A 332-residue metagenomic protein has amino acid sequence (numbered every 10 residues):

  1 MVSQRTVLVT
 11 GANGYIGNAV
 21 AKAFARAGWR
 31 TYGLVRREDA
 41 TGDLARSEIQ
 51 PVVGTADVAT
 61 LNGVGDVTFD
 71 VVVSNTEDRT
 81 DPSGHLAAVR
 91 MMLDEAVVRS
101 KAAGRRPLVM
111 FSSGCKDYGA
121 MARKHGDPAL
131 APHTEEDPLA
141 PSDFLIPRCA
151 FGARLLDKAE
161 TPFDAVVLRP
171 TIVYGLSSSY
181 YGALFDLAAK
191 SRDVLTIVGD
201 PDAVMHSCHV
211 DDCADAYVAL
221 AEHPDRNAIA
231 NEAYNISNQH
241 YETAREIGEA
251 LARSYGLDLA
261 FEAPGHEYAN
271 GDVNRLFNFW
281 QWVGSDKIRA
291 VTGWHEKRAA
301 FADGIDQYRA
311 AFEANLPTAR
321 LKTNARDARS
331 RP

Functional and structural regions predicted by a protein language model:
V2-W29: N-terminal Rossmann NAD(P)H-binding glycine-rich loop of SDR-like oxidoreductase domains
T10, L93-L145: Conserved Rossmann-fold NAD(P)-dependent oxidoreductase catalytic core, especially the SDR/UDP-sugar
R36-R99: NAD(P)H-binding glycine-rich loop region in Rossmannoid oxidoreductase-like domains and their noncatalytic homologs
G54-V58, N274-P332: C-terminal amphipathic/interface module of NAD(P)-dependent oxidoreductases and related NAD-binding regulators
P138-V167: Active-site Tyr-X1-5-Lys
C149, P162, V173-F185, A219-Y234 (+1 more regions): Glycine/proline-rich active-site loop of Rossmann-fold NAD(P)-dependent oxidoreductases
L156-V204, L251: NAD(P)-dependent short-chain dehydrogenase/reductase
A214-V273, F279, T318-P332: Mid/C-terminal beta-alpha module of Rossmann-like enzyme folds, strongest in SDR-family dehydrogenases/epimerases
